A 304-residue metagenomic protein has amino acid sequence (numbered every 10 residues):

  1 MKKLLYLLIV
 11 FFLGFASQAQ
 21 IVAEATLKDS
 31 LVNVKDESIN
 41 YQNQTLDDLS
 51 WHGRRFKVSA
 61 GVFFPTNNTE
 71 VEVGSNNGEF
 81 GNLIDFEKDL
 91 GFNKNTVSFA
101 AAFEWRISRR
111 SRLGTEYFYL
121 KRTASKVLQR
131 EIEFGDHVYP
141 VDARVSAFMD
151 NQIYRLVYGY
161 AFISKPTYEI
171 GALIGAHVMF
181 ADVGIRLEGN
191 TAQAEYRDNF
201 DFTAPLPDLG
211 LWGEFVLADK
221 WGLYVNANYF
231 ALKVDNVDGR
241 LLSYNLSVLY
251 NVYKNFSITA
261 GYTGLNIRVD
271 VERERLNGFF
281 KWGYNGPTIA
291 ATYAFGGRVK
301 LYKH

Functional and structural regions predicted by a protein language model:
M1-L4, Q20: Positively charged n-region of N-terminal signal peptides that target proteins for export
L4-L13: Sec-dependent N-terminal signal peptides
Q20-Y117, T288, T292-R298: Short glycine/proline- and aromatic-enriched beta-strand/turn motifs that initiate or cap beta-hairpins
R55, T96-A100, N151-R155, A204-D208 (+2 more regions): Transmembrane beta-barrel architecture of outer-membrane proteins
A60-V62, A101-W105, L156-Y160, I174-V178 (+4 more regions): Residues on the lipid-exposed face of transmembrane beta-strands in outer-membrane beta-barrel proteins
N68-T96, Y119-Q152, M179-F202, L232-D235 (+1 more regions): Extracellular/periplasm-exposed beta-strand and loop segments of Gram-negative cell-envelope proteins, dominated by
R110-L113, P166-Y168, D219-L223, N255-I258 (+1 more regions): Repeated loop/turn-to-beta-strand initiation elements of outer-membrane beta-barrel proteins
G222-G239: Transmembrane beta-strand segments that form the barrel wall of outer-membrane beta-barrel proteins
